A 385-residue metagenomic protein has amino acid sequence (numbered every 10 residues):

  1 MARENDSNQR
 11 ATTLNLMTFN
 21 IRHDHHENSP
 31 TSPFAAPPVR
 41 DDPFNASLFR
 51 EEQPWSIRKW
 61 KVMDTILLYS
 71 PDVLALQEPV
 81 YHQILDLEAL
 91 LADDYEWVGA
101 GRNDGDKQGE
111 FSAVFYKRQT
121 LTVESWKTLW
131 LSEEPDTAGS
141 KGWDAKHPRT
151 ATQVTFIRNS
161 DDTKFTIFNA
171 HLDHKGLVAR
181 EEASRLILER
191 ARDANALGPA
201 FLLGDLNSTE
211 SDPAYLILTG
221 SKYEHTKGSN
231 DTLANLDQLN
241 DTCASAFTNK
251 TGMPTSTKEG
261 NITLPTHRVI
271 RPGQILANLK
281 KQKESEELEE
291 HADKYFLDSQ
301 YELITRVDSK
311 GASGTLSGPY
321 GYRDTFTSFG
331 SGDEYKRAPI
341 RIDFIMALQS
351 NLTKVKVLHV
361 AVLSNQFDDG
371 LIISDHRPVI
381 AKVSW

Functional and structural regions predicted by a protein language model:
M1-L90, R102-E110, D375, K382-W385: N-terminal, active-site-proximal structural segment of metallo-dependent hydrolase catalytic domains
R3-D6, V178, E189-A200, N207-W385: Metal-dependent phosphoester-hydrolase catalytic domains
S7-T12, L67-L68, A92, G105-Q108 (+6 more regions): Extracellular/periplasmic catalytic domains that process cell-envelope and extracellular macromolecules
T13, V73-L172: Structured beta-strand-rich core segments of catalytic domains in phosphoester-bond hydrolases
N15-I21, K61-L87, F115, V154 (+4 more regions): Active-site beta-strand/loop signature of hydrolases that rely on acidic residues for catalysis
H26-S32, E88, G109-S112, T128 (+6 more regions): Short aromatic-enriched loop/helix-cap "lid" or pocket-rim segments at secondary-structure transitions that line
E27-P30, K146-P148, I157-R185, E189 (+1 more regions): Metal-dependent phosphoester/phosphodiester hydrolase catalytic core
P33-A36, L90-D94, S184-L186, I217-S221: Glycine-rich, phosphate-binding/catalytic loops in enzymes
